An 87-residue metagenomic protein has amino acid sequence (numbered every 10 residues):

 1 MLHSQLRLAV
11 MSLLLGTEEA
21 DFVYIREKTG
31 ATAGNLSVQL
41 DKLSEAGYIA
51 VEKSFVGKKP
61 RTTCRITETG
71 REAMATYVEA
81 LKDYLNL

Functional and structural regions predicted by a protein language model:
M1-T32, S54-G57, T63-R65: N-terminal helix-turn-helix DNA-binding core of bacterial DNA-binding proteins
S12-L13, R71-L87: Amphipathic alpha-helical dimerization/coiled-coil segments that flank or bridge DNA-binding/regulatory modules
L40-D41: Short, hydrophobic-biased segments on the C-terminal half of alpha helices that form "recognition helices"
G47: Glycine-centered, phosphate/nucleic-acid-interacting loop/turn motifs that mediate DNA/RNA or nucleotide
V51: Short beta-strand "wing" residues that participate in macromolecule-binding interfaces
I66-G70: Accessory beta->alpha helical hairpin/"wing" motif in late/C-terminal subdomains of nucleic-acid enzymes
